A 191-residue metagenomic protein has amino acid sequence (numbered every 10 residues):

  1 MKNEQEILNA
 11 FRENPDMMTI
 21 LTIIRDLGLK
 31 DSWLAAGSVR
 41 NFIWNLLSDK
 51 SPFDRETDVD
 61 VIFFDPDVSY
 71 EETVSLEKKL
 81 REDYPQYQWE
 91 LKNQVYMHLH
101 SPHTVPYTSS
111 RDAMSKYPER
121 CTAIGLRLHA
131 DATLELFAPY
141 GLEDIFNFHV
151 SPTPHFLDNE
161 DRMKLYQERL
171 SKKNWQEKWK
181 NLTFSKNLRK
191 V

Functional and structural regions predicted by a protein language model:
M1-V191: Catalytic cores of the polymerase beta-like nucleotidyltransferase superfamily and closely associated nucleotide
